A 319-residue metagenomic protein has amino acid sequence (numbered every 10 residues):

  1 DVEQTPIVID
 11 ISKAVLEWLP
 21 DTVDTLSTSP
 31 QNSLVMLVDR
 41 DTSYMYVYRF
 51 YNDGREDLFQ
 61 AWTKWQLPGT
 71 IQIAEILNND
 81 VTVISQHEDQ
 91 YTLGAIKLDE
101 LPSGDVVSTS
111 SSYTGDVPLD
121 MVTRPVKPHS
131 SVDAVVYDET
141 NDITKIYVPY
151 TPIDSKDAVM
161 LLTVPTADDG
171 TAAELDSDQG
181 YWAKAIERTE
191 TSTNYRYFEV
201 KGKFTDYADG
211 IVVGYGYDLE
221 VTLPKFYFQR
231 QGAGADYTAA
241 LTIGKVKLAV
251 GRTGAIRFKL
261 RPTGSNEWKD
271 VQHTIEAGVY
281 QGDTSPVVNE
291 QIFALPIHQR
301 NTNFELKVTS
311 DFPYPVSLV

Functional and structural regions predicted by a protein language model:
D1-V319: Beta-sheet repeat architectures centered on beta-propellers
